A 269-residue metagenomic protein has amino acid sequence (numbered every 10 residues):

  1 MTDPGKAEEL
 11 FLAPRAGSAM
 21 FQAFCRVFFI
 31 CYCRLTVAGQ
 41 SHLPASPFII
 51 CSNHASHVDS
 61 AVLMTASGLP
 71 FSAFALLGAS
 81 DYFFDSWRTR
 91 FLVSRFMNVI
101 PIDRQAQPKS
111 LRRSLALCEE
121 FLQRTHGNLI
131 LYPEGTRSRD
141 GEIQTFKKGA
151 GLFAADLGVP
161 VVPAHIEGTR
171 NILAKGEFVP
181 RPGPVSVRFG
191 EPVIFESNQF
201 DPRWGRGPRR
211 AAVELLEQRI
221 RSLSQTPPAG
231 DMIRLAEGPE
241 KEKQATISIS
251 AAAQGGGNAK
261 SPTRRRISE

Functional and structural regions predicted by a protein language model:
T2-G17, L111-E269: Non-catalytic C-terminal accessory region of glycerolipid acyltransferases and related lyso-lipid remodeling enzymes
G17-S18, A23-H54: Helix-to-loop junction immediately C-terminal to a conserved catalytic motif
C25, M64, R90, E119 (+1 more regions): Short amphipathic alpha-helical segments and helix-helix/interface helices
I30-Y32, L69-F71, S94-F96, D156 (+1 more regions): Short, well-ordered coil/turn elements that cap or connect secondary structure elements
Y32-T36, A106, S110-A116: Glycine-rich, highly charged phosphate/nucleotide-binding loops
L35-V37, V99, V187: Generic structural signal for residues in well-ordered beta-strands
S41, S80, D103-Q105, H165 (+1 more regions): Residues at the C-termini of beta-strands that transition into short coil/loop
P44-Q107: Catalytic core of membrane glycerolipid acyltransferases/transacylases, capturing the structured, soluble-facing
